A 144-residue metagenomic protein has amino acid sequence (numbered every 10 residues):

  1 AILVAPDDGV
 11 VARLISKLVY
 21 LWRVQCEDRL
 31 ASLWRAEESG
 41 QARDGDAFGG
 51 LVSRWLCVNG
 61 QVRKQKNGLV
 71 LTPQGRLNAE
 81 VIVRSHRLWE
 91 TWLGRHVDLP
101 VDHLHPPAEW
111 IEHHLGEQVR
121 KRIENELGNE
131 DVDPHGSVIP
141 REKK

Functional and structural regions predicted by a protein language model:
A1-S32, E117-V138: Membrane-interfacial segments at transmembrane helix termini in multi-pass membrane proteins
L33-E37: Short helix-to-turn junction characteristic of helix-turn-helix DNA-binding domains, especially the helix
S39-K144: Structured cytosolic domains appended to multi-pass membrane proteins
